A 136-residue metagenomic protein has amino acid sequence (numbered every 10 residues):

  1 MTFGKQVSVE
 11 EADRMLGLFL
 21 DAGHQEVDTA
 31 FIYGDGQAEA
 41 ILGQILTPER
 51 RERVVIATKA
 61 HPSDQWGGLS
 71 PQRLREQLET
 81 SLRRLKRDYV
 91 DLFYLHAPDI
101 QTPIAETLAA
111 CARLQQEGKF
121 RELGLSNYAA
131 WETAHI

Functional and structural regions predicted by a protein language model:
M1-V54, Q116: N-terminal binding-site loop/beta-alpha segment at the start of enzyme catalytic domains that lines or forms
G4, G17, P62-I136: Glycine/proline-rich, positively charged, aromatic-decorated active-site loop/lid region on the catalytic face
A22, I56, R87-D91: A short alpha-helix capping/helix-coil boundary motif
V27, I56-A57, R121-S126: Structural detector of well-ordered beta-strand residues that form the stable sheet scaffold of enzyme domains
E52-Q65: A short, structured active-site edge motif that brings together acidic residues
